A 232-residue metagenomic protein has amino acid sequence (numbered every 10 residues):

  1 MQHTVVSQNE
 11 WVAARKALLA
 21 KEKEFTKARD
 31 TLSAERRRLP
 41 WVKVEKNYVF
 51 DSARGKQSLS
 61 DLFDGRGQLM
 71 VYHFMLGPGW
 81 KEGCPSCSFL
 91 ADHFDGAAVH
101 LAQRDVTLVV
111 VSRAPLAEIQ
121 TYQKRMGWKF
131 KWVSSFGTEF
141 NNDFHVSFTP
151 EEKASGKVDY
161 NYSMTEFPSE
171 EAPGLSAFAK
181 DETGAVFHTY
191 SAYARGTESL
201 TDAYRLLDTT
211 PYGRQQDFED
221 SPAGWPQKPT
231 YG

Functional and structural regions predicted by a protein language model:
M1-L69, F74-R104, T121-G127, K131 (+1 more regions): Non-globular targeting/processing and membrane-anchoring segments
A102-I119: Catalytic nucleophile loop
S112, S134-F136: Short loop/edge segments at beta-strand edges and connector loops that shape dinucleotide/nucleotide cofactor-binding
